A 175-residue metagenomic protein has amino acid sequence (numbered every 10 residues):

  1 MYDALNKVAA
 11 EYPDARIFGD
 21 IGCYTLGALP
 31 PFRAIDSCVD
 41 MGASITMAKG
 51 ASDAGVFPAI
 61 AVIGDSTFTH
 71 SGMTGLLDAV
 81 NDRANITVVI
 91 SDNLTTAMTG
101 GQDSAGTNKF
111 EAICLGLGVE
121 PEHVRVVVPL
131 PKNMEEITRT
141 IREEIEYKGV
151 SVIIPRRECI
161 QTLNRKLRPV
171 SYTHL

Functional and structural regions predicted by a protein language model:
M1, S66-H70, P131-E136: Active-site glycine- and acidic-residue-rich loops that bind and position anionic ligands or nucleotide-like cofactors
M1-E11, R16-C23: Active-site cores of enzymes that catalyze phosphoryl transfer or operate on phosphate-rich substrates
A4-K7, G27-R33, S71-G75, N81 (+3 more regions): Short acidic, glycine/serine/threonine-rich loops at helix termini
R16-A97: Thiamine diphosphate
I21-C23, N93-T95, L130-P131, R156-Q161: Glycine-rich beta-alpha junction loops
F57, D103-T140: Conserved thiamine diphosphate
K132-L167: Catalytic cores of enzyme domains
T173-H174: Conserved small/polar residues in nucleotide/adenosyl-binding loops
